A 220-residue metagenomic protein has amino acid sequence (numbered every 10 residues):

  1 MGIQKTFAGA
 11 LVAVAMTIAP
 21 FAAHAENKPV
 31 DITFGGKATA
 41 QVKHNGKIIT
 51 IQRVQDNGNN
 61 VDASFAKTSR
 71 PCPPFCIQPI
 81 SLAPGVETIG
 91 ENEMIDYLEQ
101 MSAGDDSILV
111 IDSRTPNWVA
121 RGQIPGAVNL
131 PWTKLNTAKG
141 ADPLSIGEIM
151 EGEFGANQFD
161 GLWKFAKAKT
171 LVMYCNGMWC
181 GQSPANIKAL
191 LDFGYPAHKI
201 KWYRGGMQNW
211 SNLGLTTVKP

Functional and structural regions predicted by a protein language model:
M1-L11: Bacterial N-terminal signal peptides that target proteins for export
G9-A19: Bacterial N-terminal signal peptides
A23-R121: Flexible, polar/low-complexity N-terminal or interdomain linker segments that lie immediately upstream of folded
I77-K169, P220: Positively charged, proline/Ser/Thr-rich regional signature most characteristic of the Rhodanese/CDC25-like
T115-V119, K134-T137, G177-G181, G206-W210: Solvent-exposed loop/turn segments at secondary-structure junctions within structured extracellular/periplasmic domains
R121-G122, Q182-I187, N212-L213: A short acidic (Asp/Glu
E148-M207: Catalytic cysteine-centered active loop of the rhodanese-like fold, especially the PTP/DSP P-loop
L213-P220: Active-site neighborhoods of enzymes that stabilize oxyanions during catalysis
